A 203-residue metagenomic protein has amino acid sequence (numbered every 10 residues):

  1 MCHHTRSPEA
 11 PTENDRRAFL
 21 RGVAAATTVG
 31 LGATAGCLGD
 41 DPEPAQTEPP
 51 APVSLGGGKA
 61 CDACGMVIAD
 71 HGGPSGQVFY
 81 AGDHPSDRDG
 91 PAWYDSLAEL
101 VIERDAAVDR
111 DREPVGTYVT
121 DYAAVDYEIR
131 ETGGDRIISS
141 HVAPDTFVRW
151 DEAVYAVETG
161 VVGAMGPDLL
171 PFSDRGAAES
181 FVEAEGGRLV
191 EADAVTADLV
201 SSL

Functional and structural regions predicted by a protein language model:
C2-P8, E13, G36, D40-E43 (+2 more regions): Extended, aromatic/histidine-rich regions of cofactor-dependent oxidoreductases associated with respiratory
R6-A33: N-terminal secretory signal peptides and thylakoid transit peptides that target proteins across membranes
E13-N14, A35-D62: C-terminal segment of N-terminal export signals and the immediately downstream linker at the start of the mature
G65: Cys/His-coordinated zinc-binding microdomains
A69: Short functional micro-motifs and their immediate structural scaffolds
G73-Y80: Short cysteine/histidine-rich zinc-coordinating motifs and their immediately flanking basic loops
G90-G133: Mid-length scaffold segments of soluble, non-membrane domains
P144-E191: A short, solvent-exposed beta-edge/loop patch
